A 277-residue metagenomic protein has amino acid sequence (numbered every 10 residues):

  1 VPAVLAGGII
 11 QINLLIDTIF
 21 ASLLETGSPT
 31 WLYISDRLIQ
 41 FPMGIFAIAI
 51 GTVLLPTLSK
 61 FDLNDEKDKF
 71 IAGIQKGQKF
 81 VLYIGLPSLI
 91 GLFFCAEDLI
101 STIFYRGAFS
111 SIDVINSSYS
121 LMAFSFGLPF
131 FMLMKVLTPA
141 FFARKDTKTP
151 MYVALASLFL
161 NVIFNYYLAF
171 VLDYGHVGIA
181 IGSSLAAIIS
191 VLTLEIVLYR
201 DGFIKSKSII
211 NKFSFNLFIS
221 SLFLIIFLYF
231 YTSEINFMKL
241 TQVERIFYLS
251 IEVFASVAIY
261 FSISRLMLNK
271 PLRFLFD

Functional and structural regions predicted by a protein language model:
V1-D277: Membrane-embedded alpha-helical bundles of multi-pass transporters/translocases, especially carrier/permease families
